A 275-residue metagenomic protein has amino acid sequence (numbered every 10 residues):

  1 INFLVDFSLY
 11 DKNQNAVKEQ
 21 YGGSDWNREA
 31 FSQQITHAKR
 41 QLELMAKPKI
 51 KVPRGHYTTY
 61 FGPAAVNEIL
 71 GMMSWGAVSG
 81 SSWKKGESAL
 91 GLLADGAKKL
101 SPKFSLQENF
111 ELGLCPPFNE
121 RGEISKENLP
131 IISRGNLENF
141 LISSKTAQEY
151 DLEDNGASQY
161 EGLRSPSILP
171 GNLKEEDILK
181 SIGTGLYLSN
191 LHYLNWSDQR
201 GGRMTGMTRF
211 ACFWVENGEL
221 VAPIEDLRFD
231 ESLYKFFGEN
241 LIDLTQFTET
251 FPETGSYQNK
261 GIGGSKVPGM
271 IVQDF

Functional and structural regions predicted by a protein language model:
N2-V78, L244-F251: Internal alpha/beta scaffold segment
Q20, S24, Q41, V52 (+5 more regions): Generic, low-specificity signal for short hydrophobic/alpha-helical stretches with a mild N-terminal bias, encompassing
S79-K99: Amphipathic alpha-helical
L93-F275: Dual-mode signal for accessory low-complexity, basic/Gly-rich regions
